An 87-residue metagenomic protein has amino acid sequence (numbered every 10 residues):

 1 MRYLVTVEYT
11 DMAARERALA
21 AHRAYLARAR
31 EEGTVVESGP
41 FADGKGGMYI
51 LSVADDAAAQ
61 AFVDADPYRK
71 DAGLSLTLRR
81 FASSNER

Functional and structural regions predicted by a protein language model:
M1-R87: Conserved, structured core segments of small domains
